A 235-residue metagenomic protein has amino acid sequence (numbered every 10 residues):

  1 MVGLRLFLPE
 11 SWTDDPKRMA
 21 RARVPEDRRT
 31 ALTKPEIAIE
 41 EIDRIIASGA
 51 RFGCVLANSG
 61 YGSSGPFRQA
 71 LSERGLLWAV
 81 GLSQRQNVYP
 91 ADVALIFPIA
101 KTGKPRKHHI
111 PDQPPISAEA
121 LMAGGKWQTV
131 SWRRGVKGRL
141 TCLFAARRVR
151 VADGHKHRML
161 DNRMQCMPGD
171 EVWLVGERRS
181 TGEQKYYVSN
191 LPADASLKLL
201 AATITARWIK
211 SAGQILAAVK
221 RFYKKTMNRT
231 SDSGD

Functional and structural regions predicted by a protein language model:
M1-Q84: Polybasic low-complexity intrinsically disordered regions
M1-T30, G81-Q84, V88-A206, K224-S233: An anionic, glycine-rich sequence signature occurring as long contiguous blocks
V55-Y61, W78, Y187, R207-Q214: Short, conserved catalytic/metal-binding motifs centered on acidic residues
A212, L216-A218, R229, G234: A glycine-rich, hydrophobic/aromatic-adjacent loop/helix-cap motif
